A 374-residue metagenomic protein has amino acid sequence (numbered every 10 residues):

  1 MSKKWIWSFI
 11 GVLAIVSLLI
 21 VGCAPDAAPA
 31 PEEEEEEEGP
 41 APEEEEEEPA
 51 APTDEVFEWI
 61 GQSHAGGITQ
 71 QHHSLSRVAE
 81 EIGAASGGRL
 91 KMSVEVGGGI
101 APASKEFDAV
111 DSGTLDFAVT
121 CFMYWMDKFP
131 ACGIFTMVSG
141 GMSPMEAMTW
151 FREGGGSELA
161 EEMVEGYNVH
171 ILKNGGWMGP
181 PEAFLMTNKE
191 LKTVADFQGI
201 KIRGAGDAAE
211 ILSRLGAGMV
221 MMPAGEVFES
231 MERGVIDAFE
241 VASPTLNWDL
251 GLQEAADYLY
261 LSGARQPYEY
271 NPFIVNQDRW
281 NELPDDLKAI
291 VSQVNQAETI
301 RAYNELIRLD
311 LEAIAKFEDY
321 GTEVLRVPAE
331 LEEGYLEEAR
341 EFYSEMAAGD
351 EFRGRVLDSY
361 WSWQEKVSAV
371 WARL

Functional and structural regions predicted by a protein language model:
M1-I10: Bacterial N-terminal signal peptides that target proteins for export
S2, S17, D26-A28: Short terminal (N- or C-terminal) low-complexity/amphipathic segments
G11-I15: Hydrophobic helical h-region of N-terminal Sec-dependent signal peptides in bacterial secretory/periplasmic proteins
I20-G22: C-terminal motif of bacterial Sec signal peptides marking the signal peptidase cleavage site
A24-A28, P40, E44-A147, E162-G166 (+1 more regions): N-terminal secretory/targeting leader peptides
A28-E34: Long, compositionally biased low-complexity repeat segments characteristic of intrinsically disordered regions
E35-G39: Low-complexity, acidic Ser/Thr/Pro-rich repeat tracts that form intrinsically disordered stalk/linker regions of very
